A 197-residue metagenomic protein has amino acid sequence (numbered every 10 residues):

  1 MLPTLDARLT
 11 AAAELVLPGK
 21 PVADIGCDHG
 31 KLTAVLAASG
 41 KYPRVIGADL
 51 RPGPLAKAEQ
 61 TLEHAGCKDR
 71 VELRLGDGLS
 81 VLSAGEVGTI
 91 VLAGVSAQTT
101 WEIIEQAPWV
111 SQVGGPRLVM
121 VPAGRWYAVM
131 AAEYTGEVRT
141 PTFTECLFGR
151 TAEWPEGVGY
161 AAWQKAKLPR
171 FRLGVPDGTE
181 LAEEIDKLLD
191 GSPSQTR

Functional and structural regions predicted by a protein language model:
M1-K20, A34: S-adenosyl-L-methionine
L2-A7, S80-E86, L92, Q98-R197: Class I S-adenosyl-L-methionine
G19-D28: Conserved class I S-adenosyl-L-methionine
H29-K41: Conserved SAM-binding loop of SAM-dependent methyltransferases across substrates and taxa, primarily the Class I
S39-K41, E63-D69, V110-S111: Short helix-capping segments at alpha-helix termini
R44-D49: Conserved SAM-binding motif I beta-strand of class I
R51-G53: Conserved SAM/SAH-binding beta-strand->alpha-helix loop
A56-G85: S-adenosyl-L-methionine
